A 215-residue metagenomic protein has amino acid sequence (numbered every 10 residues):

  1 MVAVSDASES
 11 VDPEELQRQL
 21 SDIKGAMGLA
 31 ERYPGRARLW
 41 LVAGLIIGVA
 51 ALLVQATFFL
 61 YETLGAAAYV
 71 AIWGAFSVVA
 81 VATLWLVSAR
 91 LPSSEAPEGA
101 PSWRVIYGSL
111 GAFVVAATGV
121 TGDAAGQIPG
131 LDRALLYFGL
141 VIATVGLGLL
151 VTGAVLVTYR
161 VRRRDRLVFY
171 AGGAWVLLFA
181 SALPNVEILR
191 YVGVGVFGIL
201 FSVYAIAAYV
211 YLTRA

Functional and structural regions predicted by a protein language model:
M1-L39, S94-P97, A208-A215: Haloarchaeal acidic low-complexity proteome signature biased toward cell-envelope/secretome components but also
E31-I128: Selected alpha-helical membrane-embedding segments in polytopic membrane proteins
I47, A51-V54, A80-V81, V114-A117 (+3 more regions): Helical transmembrane-bundle signal
F59, T63, S88-S93, P129 (+3 more regions): Transmembrane helix-loop junctions in multipass membrane proteins, especially transporters and channels
Y69-V78, Y137-A143, G193-F201: Alpha-helical transmembrane segments of polytopic membrane proteins
T83-P101, L150-T158, A207-T213: C-terminal ends of transmembrane helices
A112-Y170: Membrane-proximal helix-loop-helix units in multi-pass membrane proteins
V151-A215: Terminal transmembrane helical module of multi-pass membrane proteins
